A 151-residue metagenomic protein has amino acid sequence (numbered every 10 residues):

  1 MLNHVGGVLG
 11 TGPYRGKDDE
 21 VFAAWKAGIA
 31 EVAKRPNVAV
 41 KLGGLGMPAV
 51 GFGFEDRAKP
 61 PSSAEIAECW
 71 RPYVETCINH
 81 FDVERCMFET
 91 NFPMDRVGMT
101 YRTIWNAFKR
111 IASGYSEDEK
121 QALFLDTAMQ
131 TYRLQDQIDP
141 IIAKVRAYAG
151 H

Functional and structural regions predicted by a protein language model:
M1-A39, V50, D56-M87, N106: Histidine/acidic residue-rich metal-binding segments in metalloenzymes
L2-H4, V40, N91, K120 (+1 more regions): Generic structural signal for small/hydrophobic residues in well-ordered secondary structure, especially within
V5-G10, G43-M47, N91-P93, L134: Active-site beta-loop-alpha junctions enriched in small/polar residues
A49-V50, D139: Residues at secondary-structure transition points
P72-T76, H80-M87, M94-H151: Mid-to-C-terminal alpha-helical segments outside catalytic/metal-binding sites
